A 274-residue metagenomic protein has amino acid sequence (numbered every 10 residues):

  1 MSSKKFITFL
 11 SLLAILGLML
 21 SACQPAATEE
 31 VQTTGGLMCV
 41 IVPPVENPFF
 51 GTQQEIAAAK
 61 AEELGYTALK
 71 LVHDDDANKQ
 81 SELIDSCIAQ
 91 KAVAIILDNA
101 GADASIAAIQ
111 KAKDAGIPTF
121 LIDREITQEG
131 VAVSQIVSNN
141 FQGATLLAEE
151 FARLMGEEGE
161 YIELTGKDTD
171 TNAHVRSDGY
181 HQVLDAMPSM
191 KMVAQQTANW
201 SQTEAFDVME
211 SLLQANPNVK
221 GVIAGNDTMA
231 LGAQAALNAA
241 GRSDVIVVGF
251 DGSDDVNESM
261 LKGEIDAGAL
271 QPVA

Functional and structural regions predicted by a protein language model:
M1-L10: Bacterial N-terminal signal peptides that target proteins for export
L13-A14: Repetitive helical segments and hydrophobic/amphipathic motifs
G17-A22: C-terminal motif of bacterial Sec signal peptides marking the signal peptidase cleavage site
Q24-A274: A residue-level marker of the well-folded mature domains of exported/periplasmic proteins
